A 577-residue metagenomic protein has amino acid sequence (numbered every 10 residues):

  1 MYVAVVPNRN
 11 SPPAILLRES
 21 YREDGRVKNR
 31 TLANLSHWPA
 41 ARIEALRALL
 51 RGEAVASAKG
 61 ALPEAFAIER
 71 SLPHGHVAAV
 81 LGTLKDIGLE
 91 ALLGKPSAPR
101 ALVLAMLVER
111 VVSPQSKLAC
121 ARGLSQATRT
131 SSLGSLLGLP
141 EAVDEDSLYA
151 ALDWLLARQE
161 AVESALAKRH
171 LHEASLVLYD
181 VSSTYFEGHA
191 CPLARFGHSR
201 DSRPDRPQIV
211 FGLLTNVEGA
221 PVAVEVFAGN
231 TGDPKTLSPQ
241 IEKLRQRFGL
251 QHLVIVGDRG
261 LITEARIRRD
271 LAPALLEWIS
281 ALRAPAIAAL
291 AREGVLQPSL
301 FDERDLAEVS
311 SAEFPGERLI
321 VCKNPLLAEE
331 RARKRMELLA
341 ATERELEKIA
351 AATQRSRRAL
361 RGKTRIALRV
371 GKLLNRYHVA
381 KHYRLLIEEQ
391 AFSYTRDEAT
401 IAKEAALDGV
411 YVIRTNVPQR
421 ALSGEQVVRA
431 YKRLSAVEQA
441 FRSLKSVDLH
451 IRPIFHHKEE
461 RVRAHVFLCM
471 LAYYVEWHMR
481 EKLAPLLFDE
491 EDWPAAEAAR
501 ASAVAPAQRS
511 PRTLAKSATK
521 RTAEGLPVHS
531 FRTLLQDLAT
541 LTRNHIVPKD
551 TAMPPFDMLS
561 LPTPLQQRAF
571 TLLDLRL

Functional and structural regions predicted by a protein language model:
Y2-I15, E19, D24-K28, S36 (+1 more regions): Anion-binding and metal-coordination hotspots
P12, S20-P96: DNA- and nucleic-acid-binding/regulatory domain cores of transcription factors and nucleic-acid enzymes
